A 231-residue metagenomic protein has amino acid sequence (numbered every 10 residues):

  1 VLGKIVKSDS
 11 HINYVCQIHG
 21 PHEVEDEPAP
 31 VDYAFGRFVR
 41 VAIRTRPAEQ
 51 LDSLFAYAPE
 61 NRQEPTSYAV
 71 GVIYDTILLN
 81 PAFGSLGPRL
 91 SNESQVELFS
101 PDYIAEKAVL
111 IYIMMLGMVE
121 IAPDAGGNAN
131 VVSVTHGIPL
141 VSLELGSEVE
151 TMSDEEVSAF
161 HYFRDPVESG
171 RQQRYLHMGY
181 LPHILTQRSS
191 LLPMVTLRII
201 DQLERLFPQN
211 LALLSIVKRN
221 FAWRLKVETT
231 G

Functional and structural regions predicted by a protein language model:
V1-V15: Short beta-strand/loop turn elements enriched in aromatics
L2-V6, R37, R46-L79: Short beta-strand-centered aromatic/proline hotspots
H11, H22, T45-P47, I77-L79 (+1 more regions): Short loop/turn segments at secondary-structure transitions that flank enzyme active sites
N13-I18, L79-V96, I113: Short, solvent-exposed secondary-structure boundary/capping segments
Y14-A29: Short alpha-helix capping/helix-loop boundary micro-motifs
P30-A34: Short, well-ordered loop/turn sites that connect or cap secondary structure elements
D102-G231: Charge/polar-rich, low-complexity and marginally structured segments
